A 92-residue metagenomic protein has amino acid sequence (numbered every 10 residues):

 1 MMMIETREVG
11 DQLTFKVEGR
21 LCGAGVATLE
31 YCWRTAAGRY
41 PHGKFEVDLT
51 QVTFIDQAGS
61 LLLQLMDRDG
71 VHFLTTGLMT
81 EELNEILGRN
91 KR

Functional and structural regions predicted by a protein language model:
M1-K16: Short beta-strand/loop segment at the start of cytosolic alpha/beta domains
V17-R92: Amphipathic alpha-helical interaction surfaces in cytosolic regulatory modules
